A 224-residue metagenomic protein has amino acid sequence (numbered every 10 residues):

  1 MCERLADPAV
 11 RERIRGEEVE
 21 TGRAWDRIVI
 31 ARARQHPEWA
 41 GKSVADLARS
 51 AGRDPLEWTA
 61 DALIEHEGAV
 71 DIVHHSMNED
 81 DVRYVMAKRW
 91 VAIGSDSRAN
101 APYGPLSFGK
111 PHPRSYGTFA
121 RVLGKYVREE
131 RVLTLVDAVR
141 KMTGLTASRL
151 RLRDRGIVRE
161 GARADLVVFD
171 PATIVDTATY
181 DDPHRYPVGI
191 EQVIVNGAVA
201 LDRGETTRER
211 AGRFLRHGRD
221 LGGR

Functional and structural regions predicted by a protein language model:
M1-R131: Active-site neighborhoods of metal-dependent hydrolases
P37, E65-A69, A99-Y103, G109 (+4 more regions): Flexible loop/turn segments at secondary-structure boundaries
R49, I64-E67, W90, G124-R131 (+6 more regions): Hydrophobic alpha-helix feature that most strongly marks membrane-spanning transmembrane helices and their immediate
L56, A120, V136-T143: Hydrophobic face of alpha-helices
V70-S76, V82, E129-R140, A147-H184: Acidic, glycine-enriched loop/beta-strand segments at the rims of small-molecule binding/catalytic pockets
Y84-W90, S95-D96, V167-R213: C-terminal cap of metal-dependent C-N hydrolases
P113, T173-T177, L221: Short, charged/polar, Gly/Pro-enriched secondary-structure boundary elements
L215-R224: Short, solvent-exposed cationic patches
